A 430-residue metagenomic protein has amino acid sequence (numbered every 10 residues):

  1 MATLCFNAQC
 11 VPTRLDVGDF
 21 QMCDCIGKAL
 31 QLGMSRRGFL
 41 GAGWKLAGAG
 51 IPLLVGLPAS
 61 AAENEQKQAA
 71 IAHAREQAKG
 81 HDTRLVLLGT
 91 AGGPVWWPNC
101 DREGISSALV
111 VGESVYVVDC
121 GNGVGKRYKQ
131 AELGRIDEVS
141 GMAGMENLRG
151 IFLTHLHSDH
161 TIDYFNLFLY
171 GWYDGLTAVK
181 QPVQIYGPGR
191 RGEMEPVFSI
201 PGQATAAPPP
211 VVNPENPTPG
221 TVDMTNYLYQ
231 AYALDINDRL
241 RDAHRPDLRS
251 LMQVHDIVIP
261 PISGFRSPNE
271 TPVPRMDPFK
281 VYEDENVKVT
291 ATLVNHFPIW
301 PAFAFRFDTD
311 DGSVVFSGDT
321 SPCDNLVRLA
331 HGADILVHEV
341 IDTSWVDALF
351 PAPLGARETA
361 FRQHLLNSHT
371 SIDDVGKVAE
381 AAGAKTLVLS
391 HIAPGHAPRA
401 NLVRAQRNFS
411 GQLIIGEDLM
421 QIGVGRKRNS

Functional and structural regions predicted by a protein language model:
C5, C10, R14-R36, G41 (+2 more regions): Binuclear metal-dependent hydrolase catalytic cores
C23, S158, I185, I299-A304 (+2 more regions): Cap/insert and terminal regions of metallo-dependent hydrolase folds
V118, S317-G318: Short His-Asn-centered micro-motif
